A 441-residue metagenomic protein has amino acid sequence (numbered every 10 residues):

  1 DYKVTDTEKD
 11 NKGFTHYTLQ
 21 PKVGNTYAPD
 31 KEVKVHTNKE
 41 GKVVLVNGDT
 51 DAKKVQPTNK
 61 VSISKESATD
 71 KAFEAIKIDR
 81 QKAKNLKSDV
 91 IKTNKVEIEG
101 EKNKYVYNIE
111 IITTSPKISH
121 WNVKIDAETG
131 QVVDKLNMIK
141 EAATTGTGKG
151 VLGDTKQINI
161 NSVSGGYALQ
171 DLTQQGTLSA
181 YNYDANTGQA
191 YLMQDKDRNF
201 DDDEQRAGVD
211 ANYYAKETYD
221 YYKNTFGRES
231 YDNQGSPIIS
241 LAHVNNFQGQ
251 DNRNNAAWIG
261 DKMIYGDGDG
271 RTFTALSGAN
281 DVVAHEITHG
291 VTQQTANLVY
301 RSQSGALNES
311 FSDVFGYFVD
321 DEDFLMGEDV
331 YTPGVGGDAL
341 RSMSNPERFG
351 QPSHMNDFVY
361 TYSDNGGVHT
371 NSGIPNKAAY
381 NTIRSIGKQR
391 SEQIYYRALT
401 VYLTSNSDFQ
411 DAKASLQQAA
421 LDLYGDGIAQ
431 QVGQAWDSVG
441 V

Functional and structural regions predicted by a protein language model:
D1-D281, G290-V441: Zymogen propeptides/activation segments of proteases
